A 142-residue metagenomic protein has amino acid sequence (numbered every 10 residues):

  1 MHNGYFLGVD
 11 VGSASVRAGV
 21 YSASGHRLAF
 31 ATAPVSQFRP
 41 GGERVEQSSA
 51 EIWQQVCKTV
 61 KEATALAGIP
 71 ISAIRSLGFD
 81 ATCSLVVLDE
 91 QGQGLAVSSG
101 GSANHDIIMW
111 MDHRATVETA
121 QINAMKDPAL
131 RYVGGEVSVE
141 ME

Functional and structural regions predicted by a protein language model:
M1-V97: N-terminal glycine/serine-rich phosphate-binding loop of ATP-dependent small-molecule kinases, especially carbohydrate
K61-E142: Glycine-rich phosphate-binding/catalytic subdomain of phosphoryl-transfer and nucleotide/sugar-phosphate-processing
